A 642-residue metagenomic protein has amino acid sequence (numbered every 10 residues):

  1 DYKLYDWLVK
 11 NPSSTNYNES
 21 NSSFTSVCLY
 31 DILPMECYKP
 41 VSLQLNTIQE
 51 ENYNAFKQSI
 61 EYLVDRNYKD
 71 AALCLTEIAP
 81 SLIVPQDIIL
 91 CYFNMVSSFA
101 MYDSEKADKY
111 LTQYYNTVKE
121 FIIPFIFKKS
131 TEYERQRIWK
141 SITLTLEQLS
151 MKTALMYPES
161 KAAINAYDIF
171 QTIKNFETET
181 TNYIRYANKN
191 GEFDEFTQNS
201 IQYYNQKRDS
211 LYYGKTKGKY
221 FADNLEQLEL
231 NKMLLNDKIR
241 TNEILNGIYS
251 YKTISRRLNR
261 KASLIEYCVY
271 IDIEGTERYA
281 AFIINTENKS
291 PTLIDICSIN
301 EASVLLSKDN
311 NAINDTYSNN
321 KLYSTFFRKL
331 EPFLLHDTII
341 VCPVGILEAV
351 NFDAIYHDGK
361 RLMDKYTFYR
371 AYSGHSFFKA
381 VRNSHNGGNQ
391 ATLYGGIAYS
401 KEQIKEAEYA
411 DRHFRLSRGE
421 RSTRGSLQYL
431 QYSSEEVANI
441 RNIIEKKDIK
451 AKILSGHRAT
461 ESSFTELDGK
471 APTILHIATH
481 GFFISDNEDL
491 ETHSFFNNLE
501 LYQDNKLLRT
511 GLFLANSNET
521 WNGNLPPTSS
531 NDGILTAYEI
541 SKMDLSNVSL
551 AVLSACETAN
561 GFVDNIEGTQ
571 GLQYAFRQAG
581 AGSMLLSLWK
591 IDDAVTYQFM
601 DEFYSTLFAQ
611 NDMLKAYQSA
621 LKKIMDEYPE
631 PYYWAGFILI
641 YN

Functional and structural regions predicted by a protein language model:
D1-Y53, I60-N314, T338-K360, T392: Alpha-helical solenoid repeat scaffolds used for protein-protein interaction
I239-N642: Catalytic cores of enzymes
